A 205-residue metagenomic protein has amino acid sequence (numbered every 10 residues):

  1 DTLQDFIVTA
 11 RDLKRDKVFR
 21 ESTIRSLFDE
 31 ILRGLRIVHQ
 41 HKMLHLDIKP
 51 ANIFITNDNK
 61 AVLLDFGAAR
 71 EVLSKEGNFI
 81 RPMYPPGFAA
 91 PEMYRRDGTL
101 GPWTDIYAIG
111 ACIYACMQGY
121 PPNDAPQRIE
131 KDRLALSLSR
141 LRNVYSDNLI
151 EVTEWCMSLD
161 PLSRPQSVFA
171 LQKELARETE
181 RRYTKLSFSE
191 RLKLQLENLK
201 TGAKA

Functional and structural regions predicted by a protein language model:
Q4-F19: AlphaC helix of the protein kinase catalytic domain
L27-F28: Activation segment signature within eukaryotic-like protein kinase domains
I31-M43: Protein kinase catalytic-loop region centered on the HRD/HxD motif
N78-M93: Conserved activation segment of eukaryotic-like protein kinases, specifically the C-terminal portion of the activation
E92-W103: Conserved end of the kinase activation segment
V144-L159: Conserved C-terminal C-lobe helix
R164: Conserved HRD-motif arginine in the catalytic loop of eukaryotic-like protein kinases
